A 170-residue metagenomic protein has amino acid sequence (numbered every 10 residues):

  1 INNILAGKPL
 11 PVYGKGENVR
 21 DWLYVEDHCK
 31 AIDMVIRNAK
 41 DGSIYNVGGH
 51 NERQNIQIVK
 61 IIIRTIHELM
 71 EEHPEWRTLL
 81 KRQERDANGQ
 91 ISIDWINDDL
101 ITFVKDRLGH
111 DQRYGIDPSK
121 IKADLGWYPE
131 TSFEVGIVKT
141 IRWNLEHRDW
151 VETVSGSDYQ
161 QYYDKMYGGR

Functional and structural regions predicted by a protein language model:
I1-R170: C-terminal substrate-binding subdomain of Rossmann-fold SDR/epimerase-dehydratase oxidoreductases
